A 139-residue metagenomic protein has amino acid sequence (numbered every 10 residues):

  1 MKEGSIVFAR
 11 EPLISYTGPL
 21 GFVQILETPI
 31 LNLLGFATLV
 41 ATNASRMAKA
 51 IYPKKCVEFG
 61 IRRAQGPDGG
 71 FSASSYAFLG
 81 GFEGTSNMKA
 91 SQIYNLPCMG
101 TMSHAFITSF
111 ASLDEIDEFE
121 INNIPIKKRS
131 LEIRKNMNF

Functional and structural regions predicted by a protein language model:
E3-F139: Buried, small/hydrophobic-residue-enriched core segments of structured protein domains
